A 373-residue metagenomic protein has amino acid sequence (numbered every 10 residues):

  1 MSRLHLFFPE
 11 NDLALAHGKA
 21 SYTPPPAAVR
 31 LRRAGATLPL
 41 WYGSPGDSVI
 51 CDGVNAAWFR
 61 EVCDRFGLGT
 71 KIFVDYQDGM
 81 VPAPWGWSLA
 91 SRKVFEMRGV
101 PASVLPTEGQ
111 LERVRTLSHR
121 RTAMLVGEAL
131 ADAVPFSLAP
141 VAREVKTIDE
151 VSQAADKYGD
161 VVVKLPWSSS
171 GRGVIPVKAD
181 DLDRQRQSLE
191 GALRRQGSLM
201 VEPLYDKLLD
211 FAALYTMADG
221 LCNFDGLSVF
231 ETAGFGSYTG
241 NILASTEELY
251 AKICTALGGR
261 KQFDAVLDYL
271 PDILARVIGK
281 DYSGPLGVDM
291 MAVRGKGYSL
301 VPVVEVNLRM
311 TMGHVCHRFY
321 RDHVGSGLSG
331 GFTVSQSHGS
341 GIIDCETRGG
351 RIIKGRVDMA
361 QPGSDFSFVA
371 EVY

Functional and structural regions predicted by a protein language model:
A28-Y42, I50-D156: Conserved N-proximal alpha/beta basic substrate-recognition cap immediately N-terminal to, or forming the N-lobe
V141-A142, D160-Q185, D210-A212, G234-C254: Glycine-rich phosphate-binding loop of ATP-grasp-fold ATP-dependent ligases
A155-P176, G197-K207, V288, E305: ATP-grasp fold ATP-binding core
G159, Q185-T239, A292-V303: Phosphate-binding site of ATP-dependent enzymes
Y215-D272, N307-F332: ATP-dependent carboxylate/phosphate-activation module, predominantly the ATP-grasp catalytic core and closely related
G236-Y298, S337, I342-K354: A long amphipathic alpha-helix within ATP-dependent nucleotide-binding catalytic cores
Y282-G341: C-terminal structural cap/anchor segments
G325-Y373: Peripheral (often C-terminal) accessory segments that flank ATP-dependent C-N-forming ligase machineries
